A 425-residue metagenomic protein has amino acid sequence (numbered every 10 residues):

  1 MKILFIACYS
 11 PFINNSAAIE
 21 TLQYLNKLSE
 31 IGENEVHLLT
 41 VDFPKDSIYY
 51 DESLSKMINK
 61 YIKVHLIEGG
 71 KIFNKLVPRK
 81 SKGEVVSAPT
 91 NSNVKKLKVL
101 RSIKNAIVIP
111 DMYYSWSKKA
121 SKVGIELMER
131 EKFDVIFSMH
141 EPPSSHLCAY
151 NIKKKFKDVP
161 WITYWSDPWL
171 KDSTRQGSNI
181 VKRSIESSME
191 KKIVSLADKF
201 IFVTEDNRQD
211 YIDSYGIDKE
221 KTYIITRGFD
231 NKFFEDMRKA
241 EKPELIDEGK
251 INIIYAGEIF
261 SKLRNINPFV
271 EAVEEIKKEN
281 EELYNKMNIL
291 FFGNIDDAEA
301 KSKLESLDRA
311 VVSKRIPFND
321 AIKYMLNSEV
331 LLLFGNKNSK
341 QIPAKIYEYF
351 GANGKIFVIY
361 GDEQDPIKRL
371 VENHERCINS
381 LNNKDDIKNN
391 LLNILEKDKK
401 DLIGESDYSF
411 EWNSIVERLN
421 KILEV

Functional and structural regions predicted by a protein language model:
M1-I72, I276: N-terminal subdomain of nucleotide-sugar transferases
L4, L245-L263, V270-V273: Conserved donor-binding/catalytic core segment of Leloir-type glycosyltransferases
V41-S115: A conserved catalytic-core segment of Leloir-type glycosyltransferases
Y50, F73-L76, I212, F229-L245: Acidic anion/phosphate-binding donor-loop and adjacent secondary structure in glycosyltransferase catalytic cores
S144-L147, N151, K155, V181-F200: Membrane-proximal helix-turn-helix segments that form the acceptor-binding/catalytic region of lipid-linked
D198, M325-K340: Acidic donor-binding loop of glycosyltransferase active sites
D206, I225-G228: Carbohydrate-associated surface elements
N280-D320: Nucleotide-activated donor-binding/catalytic signature segment of Leloir-type glycosyltransferases, i.e., the conserved
